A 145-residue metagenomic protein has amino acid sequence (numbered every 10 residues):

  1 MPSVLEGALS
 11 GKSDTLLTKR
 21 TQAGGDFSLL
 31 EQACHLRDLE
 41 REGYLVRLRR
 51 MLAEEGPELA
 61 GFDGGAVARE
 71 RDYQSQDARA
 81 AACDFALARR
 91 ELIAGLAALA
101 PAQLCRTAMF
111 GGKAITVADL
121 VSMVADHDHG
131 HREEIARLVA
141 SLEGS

Functional and structural regions predicted by a protein language model:
M1-P2, E6-S10, G65-C105: Acidic/histidine-rich alpha-helical segments that form the ligand environment of transition-metal centers
L16-G64, I93, R106-S145: Short, contiguous alpha-helical
